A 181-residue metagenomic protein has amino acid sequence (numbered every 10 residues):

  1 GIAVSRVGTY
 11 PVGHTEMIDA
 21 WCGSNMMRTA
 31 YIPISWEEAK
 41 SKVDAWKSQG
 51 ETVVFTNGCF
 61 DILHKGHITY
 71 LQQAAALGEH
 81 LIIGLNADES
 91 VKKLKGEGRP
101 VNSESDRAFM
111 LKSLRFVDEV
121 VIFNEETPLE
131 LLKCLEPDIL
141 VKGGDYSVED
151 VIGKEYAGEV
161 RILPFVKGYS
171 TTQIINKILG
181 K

Functional and structural regions predicted by a protein language model:
G1-D19, G23: Conserved post-catalytic alpha-helical subdomain immediately downstream of the catalytic base and nucleotide-binding
G23-K181: Nucleotidyltransferase catalytic core that binds NTPs
